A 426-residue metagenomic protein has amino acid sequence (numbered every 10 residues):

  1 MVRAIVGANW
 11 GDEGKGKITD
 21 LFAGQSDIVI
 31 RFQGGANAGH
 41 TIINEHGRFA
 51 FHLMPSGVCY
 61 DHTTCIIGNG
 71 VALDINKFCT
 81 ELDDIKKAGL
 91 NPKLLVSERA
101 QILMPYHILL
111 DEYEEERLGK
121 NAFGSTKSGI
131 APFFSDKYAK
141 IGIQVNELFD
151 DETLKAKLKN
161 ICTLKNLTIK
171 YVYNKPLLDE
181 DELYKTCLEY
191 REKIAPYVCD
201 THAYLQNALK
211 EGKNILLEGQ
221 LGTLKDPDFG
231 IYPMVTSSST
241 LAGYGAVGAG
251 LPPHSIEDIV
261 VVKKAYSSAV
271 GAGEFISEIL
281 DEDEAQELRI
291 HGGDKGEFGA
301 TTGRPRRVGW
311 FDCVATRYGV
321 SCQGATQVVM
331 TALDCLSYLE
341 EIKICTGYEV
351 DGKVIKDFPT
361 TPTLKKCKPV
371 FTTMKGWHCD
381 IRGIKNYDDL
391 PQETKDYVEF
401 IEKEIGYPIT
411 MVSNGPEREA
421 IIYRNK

Functional and structural regions predicted by a protein language model:
M1-K426: Non-transmembrane, aqueous-exposed alpha-helical and coiled segments at domain scale
